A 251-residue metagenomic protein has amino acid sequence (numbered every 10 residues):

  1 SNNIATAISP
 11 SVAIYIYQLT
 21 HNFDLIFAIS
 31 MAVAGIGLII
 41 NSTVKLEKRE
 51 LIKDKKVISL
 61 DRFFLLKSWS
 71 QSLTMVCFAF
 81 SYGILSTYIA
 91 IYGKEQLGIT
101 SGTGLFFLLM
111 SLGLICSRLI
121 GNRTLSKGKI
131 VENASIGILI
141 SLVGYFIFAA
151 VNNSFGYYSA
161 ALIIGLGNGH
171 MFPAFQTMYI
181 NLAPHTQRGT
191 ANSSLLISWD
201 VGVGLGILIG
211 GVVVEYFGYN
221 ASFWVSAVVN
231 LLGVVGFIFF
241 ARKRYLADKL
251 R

Functional and structural regions predicted by a protein language model:
S1-S42: Helix-loop-helix hairpin linking two adjacent transmembrane segments in secondary transporters
A5-Y17, A90, G206-V214: Small-residue (Gly/Pro/Ala) motifs that create kinks and tight helix-helix packing interfaces
Y17, S117-I130, V214-E215: Helix-to-loop junctions at the C-terminal end of transmembrane segments in multipass secondary transporters
M31, E132-I147: Structural signature of the two symmetry-related core transmembrane helices
M31-L51, G236-A241: C-terminal membrane-cytosol helix-exit motif in multi-pass small-molecule transporters
L46-M75: Juxtamembrane intracellular "pre-TM" segments in multi-pass secondary transporters
T87-G102: Short amphipathic helix-loop junctions that connect adjacent transmembrane helices in Major Facilitator Superfamily/SLC
H170-A183: Intracellular juxtamembrane helix-capping segments at the cytosolic ends of symmetry-related transmembrane helices
